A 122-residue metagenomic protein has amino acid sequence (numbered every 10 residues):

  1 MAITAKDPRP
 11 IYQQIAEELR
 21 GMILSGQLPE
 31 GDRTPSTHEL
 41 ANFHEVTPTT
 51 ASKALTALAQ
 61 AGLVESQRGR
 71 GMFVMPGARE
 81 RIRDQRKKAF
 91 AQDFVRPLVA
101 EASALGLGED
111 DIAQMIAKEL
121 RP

Functional and structural regions predicted by a protein language model:
M1, T47, M75-R81: Intrinsic low-complexity, intrinsically disordered segments enriched in polar/basic residues
M1-T34, H38-E39, R83-Q85, A89-P122: Extreme N-terminal segment that seeds HTH/winged-HTH DNA-binding domains in transcriptional regulators
P8-Q14, T49-L58, R70-M75: Short, mixed-charge, low-aromatic patches
P10, R33-S36, L63-R79: Short, Lys/Arg-rich nucleic-acid/phosphate-binding segment
L24, P29, Q60, Q67-G69: Short glycine/serine/threonine-biased micro-segments
S25, F43, L58, F73-M75 (+1 more regions): Intrinsically disordered, low-complexity segments enriched in polar/charged small residues
D32-E65: N-terminal helix-turn-helix
A57-A61, G77, D111: Short alpha-helical linear motifs
